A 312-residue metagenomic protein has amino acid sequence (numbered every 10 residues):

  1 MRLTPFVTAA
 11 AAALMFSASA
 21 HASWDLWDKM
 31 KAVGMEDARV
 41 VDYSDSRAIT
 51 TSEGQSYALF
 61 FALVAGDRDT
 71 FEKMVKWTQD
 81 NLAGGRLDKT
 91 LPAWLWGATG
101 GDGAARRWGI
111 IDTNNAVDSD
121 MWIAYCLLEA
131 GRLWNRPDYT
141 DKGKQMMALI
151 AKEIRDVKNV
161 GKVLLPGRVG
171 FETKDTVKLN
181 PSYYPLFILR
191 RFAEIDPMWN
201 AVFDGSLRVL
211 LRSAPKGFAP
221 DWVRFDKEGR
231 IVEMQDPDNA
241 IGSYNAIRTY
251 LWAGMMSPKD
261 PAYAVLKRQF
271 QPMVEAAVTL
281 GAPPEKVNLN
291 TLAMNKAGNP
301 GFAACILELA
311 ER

Functional and structural regions predicted by a protein language model:
M1-T8: Bacterial N-terminal signal peptides that target proteins for export
A9-A10, A20: Cleavable N-terminal signal peptides
M15-S19: N-terminal signal peptide c-region/cleavage motif recognized by signal peptidases
S23-D120, C126, L133, A246 (+2 more regions): N-terminal carbohydrate-binding/catalytic regions of secreted carbohydrate-active enzymes
S23-D25, A48-S52, L87-L91, V117-D118 (+2 more regions): Extended ligand-binding clefts on enzyme/binding-domain cores
Y43-S44, W108-G109, L128, N135 (+3 more regions): Residue-level detector of alpha-helix boundaries and kinks
A65-G66, G131-N135, A193, S257: Short coil/turn linking the two alpha-helices of tandem helical-hairpin repeats
M121-Q145: Internal, well-ordered domain-core segments that constitute the primary functional module of diverse proteins
